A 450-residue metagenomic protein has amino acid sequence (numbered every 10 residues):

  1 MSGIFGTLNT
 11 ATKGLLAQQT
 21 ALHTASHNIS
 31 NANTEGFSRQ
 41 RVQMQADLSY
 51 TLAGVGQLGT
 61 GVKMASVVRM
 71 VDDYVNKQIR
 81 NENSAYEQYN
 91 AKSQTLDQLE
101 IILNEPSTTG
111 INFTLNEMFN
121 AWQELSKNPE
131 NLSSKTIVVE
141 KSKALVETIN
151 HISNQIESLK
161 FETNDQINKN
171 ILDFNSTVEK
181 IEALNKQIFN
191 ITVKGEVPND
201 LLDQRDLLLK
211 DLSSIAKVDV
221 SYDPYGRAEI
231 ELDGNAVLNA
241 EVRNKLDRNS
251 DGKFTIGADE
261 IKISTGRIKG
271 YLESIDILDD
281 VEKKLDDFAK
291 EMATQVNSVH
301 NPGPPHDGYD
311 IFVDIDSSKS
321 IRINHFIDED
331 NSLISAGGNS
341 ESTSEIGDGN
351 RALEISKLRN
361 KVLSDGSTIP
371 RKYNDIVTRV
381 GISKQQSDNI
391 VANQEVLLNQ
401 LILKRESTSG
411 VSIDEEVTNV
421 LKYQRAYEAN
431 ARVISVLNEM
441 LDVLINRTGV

Functional and structural regions predicted by a protein language model:
M1-V450: S/T-rich, low-complexity, solvent-exposed segments of bacterial secretion/appendage proteins
